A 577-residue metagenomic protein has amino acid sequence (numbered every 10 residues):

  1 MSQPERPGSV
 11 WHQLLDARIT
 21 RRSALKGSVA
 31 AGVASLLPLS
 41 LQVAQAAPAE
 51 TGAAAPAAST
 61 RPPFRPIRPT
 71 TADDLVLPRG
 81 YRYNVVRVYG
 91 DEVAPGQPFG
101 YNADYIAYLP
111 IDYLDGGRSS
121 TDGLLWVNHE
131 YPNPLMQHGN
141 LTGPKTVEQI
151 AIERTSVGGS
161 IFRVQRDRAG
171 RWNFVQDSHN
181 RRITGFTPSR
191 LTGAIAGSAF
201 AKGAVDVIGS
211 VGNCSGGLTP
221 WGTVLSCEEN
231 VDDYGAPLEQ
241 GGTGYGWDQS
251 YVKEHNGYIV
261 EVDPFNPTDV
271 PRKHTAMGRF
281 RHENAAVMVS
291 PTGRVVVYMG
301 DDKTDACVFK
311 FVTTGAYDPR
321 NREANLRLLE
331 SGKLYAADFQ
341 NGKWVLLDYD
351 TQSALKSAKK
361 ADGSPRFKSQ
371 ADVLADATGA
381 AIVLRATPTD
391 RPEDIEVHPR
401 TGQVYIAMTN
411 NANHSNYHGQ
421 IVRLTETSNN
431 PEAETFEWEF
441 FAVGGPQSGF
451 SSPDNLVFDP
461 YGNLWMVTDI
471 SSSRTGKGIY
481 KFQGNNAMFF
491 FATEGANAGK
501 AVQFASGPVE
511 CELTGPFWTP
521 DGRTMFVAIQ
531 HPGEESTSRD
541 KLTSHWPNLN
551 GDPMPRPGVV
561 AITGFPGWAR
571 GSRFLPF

Functional and structural regions predicted by a protein language model:
M1-I19: N-terminal secretory signal peptides
L15-S23, A34-A55: N-terminal twin-arginine translocation
A72-D91, G96-Q97, A169-A204, V262-R279 (+3 more regions): Blade-edge beta-strand/turn elements of extracellular beta-propeller and related beta-sheet repeat scaffolds
G100-P110, L114, S120, V207-T219 (+4 more regions): Beta-rich, blade/repeat-based domains predominating in secreted/periplasmic proteins but also intracellular
E130-R154, N230-V252, T313-A316, N410-N416 (+2 more regions): Short, conserved, GDST-rich strand-edge loop motifs in beta-rich repeat architectures
V147-V157, G170-S178, A306-A380, N485-N486 (+4 more regions): Beta-propeller fold recognition
V157-V164, W247-F265, F311-V312, G419-E426 (+2 more regions): Beta-propeller blade signature
S448-E494: Loop/turn-rich, solvent-exposed surfaces of beta-rich toroidal or solenoidal domains
